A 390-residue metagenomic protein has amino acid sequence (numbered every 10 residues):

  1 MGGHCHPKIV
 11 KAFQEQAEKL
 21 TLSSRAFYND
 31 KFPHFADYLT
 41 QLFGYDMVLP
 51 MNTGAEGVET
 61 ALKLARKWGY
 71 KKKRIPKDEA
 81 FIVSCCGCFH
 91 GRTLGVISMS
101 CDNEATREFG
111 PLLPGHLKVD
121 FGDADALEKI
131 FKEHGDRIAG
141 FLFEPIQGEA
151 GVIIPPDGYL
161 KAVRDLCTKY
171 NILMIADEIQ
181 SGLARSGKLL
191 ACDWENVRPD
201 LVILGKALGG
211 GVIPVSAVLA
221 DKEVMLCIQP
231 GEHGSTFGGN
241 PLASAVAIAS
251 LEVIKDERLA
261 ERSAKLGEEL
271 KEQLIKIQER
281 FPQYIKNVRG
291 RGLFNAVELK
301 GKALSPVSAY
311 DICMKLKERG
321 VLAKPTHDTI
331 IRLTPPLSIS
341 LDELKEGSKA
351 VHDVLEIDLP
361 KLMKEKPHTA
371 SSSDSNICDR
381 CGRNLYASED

Functional and structural regions predicted by a protein language model:
M1-D374: Conserved N-terminal phosphate-binding loop of PLP-dependent enzymes in the Aspartate aminotransferase
N376, E389-D390: Cys/His-enriched microdomains
D379: Cys/His/Pro-rich metal-binding microdomains
G382: Cys/His-coordinated zinc-binding microdomains
L385: Cys/His-rich microdomains that often coordinate metals
